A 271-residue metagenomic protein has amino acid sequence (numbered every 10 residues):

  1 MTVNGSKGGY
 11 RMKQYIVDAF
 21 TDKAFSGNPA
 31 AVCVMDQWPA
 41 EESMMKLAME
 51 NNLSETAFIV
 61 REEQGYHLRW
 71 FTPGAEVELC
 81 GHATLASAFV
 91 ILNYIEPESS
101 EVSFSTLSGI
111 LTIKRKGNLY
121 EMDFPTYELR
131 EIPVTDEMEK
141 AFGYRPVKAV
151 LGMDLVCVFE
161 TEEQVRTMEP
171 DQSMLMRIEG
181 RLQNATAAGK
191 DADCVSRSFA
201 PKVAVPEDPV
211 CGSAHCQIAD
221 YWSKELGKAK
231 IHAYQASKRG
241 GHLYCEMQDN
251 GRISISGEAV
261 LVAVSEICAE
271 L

Functional and structural regions predicted by a protein language model:
K7-L79, L85-L271: Active-site proximal loop and beta-alpha junction motif in alpha/beta enzyme cores
